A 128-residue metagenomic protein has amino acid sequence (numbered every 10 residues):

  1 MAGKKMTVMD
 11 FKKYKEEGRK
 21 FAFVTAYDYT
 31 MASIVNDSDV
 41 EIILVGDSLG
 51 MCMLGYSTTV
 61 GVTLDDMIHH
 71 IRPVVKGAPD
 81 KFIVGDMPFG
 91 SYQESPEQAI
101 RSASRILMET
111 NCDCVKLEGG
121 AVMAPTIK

Functional and structural regions predicted by a protein language model:
A2-K128: Alpha/beta enzyme core
